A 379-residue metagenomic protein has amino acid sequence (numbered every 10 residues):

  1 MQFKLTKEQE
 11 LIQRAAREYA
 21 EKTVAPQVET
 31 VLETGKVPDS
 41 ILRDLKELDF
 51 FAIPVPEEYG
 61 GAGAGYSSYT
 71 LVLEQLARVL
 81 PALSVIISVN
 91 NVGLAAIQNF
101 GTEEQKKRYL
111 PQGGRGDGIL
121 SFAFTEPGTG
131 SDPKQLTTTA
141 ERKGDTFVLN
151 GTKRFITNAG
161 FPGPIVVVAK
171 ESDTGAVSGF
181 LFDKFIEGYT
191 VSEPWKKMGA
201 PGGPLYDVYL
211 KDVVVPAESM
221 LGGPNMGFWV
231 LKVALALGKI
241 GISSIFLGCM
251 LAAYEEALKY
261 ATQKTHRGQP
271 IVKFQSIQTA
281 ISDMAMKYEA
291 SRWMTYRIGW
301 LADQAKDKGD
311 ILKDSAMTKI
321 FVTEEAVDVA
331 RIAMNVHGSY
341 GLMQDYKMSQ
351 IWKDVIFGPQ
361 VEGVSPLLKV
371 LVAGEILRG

Functional and structural regions predicted by a protein language model:
M1-V79, L83-S84, F100-Q105, Q112 (+6 more regions): Alpha-helical interface subdomain recognition
D49, L73-A77, A169-E171, F182-E187 (+1 more regions): Short Ser/Thr-interspersed hydrophobic loop/turn segments at strand-loop and sheet-helix junctions that line or gate
A64, D132-K134, N158-P162, P201-G203: Short glycine/proline-enriched turns and hinge-like loops at secondary-structure junctions
V92-F100: Helix-loop "lid/cap" segments that line or gate small-molecule binding pockets
G116-F124: A short, Trp-centered hydrophobic/proline-enriched beta-strand micro-motif
Q135, E187-P216: Flexible, small-/acidic-enriched active-site or ligand-binding loops
T146, N150-S192: A short core secondary-structure module
V208-V233: A short, charged helix-loop
